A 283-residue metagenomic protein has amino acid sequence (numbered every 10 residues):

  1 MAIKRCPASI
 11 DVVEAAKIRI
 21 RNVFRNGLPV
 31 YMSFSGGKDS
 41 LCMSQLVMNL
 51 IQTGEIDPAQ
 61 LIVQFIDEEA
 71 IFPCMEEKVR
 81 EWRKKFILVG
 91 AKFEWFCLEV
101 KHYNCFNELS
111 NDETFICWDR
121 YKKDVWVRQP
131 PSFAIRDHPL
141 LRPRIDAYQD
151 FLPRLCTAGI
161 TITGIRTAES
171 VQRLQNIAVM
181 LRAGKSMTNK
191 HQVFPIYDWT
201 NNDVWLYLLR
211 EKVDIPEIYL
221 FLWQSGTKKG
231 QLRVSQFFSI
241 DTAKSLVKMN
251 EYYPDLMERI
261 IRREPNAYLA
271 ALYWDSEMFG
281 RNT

Functional and structural regions predicted by a protein language model:
M1-Y31, K38-T283: Nucleotide-activated chemistry modules centered on ATP-dependent adenylation/adenylyltransferase
